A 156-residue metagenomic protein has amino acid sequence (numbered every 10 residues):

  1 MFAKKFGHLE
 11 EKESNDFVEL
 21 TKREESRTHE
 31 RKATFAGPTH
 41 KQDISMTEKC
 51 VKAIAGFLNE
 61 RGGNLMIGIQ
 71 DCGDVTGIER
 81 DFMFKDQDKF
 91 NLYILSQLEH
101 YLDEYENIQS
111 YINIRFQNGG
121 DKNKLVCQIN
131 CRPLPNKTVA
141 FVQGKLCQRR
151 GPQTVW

Functional and structural regions predicted by a protein language model:
M1-W156: Conserved N-terminal catalytic/coupling substructures associated with nucleotide/phosphate chemistry
